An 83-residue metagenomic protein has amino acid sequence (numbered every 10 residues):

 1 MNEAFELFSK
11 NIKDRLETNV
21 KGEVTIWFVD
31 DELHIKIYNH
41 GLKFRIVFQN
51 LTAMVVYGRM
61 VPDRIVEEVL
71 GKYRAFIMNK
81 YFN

Functional and structural regions predicted by a protein language model:
M1-E3, K80-N83: Short intrinsically disordered terminal tails
M1-F28, V56-G71, A75: Negatively charged, low-complexity tracts enriched in Asp/Glu with abundant Ser/Thr
T25-R64: Acidic, low-complexity, intrinsically disordered interaction modules
